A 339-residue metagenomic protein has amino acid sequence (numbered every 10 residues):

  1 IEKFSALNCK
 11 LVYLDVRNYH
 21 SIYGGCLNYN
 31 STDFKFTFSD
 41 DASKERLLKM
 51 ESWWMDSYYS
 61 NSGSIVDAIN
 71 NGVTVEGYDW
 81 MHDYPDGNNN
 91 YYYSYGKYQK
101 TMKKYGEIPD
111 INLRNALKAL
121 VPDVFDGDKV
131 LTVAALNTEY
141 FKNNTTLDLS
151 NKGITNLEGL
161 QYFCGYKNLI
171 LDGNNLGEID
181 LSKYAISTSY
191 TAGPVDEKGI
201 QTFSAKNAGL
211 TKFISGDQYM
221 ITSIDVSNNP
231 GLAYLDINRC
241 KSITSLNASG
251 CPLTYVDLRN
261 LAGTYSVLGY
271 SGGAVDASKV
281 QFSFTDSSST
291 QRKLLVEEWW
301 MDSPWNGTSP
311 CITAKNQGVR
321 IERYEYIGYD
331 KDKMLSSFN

Functional and structural regions predicted by a protein language model:
F4, L14, G25-L27, W53 (+10 more regions): Conserved hydrophobic beta-strand positions in leucine-rich repeat
L7-C9, Y29-T32, L171-N174, T191-K198 (+5 more regions): Extracellular beta-strand-rich, repetitive "passenger/adhesive" scaffolds that bind or process carbohydrates
D15-S21, D33, F38-I179, K183-A185 (+6 more regions): N-terminal capping/linker segments that flank leucine-rich repeat
